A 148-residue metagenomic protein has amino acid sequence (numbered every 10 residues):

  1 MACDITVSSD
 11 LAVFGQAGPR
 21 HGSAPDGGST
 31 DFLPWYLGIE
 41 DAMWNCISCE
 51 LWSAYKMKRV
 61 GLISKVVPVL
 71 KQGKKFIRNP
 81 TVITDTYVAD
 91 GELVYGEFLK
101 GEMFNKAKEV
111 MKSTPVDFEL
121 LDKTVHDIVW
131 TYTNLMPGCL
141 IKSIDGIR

Functional and structural regions predicted by a protein language model:
M1-M136: Crotonase-fold acyl-CoA enzyme core
N45-C46, S143-I147: Short alpha-helical scaffolding segments that buttress acidic/His motifs in well-ordered protein cores
L51-W52, G146-R148: A short structural micro-motif
L135-C139, S143: Structural signature of the thiamine diphosphate
